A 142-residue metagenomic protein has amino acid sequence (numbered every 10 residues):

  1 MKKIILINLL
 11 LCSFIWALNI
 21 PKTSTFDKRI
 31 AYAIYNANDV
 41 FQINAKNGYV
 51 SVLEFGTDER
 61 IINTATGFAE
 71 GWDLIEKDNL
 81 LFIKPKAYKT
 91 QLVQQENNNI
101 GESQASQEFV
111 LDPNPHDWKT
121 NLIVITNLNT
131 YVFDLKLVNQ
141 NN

Functional and structural regions predicted by a protein language model:
I4-S13: Sec-dependent N-terminal signal peptides
L18-N142: A general "mature secreted/periplasmic domain" signal
